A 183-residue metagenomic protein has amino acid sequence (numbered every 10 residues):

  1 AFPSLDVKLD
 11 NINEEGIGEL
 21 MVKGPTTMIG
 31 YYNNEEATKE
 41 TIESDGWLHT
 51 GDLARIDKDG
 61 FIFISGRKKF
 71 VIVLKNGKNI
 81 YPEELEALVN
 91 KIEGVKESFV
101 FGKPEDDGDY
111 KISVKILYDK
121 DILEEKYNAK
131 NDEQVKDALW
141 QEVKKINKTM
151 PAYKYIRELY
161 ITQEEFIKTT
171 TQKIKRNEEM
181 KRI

Functional and structural regions predicted by a protein language model:
A1-S4, L48: Short coil-to-beta-strand transition motifs
V7, G60, V89, V114 (+1 more regions): Residue-level signal for inorganic ion chemistry
K8-D10, E14-L74, N79-P82, G108: Conserved ATP-binding/catalytic segment of the ANL
D10, L53, I92-K120: C-terminal boundary motif of the adenylate-forming
G16-I17, P104-K126, K148-I161: Conserved loop-to-beta-strand segment in the C-terminal subdomain of adenylate-forming
T27, F61-N90, I122-E133, M150-R157: Adenylate-forming
T50, K75, Q134, T169-T171: Ser/Thr-glycine-rich phosphate-binding loops at phosphate-binding pockets of nucleotides, nucleotide cofactors
F99-G102, K144-I183: Conserved C-terminal "lid"/linker of ANL adenylate-forming enzymes
